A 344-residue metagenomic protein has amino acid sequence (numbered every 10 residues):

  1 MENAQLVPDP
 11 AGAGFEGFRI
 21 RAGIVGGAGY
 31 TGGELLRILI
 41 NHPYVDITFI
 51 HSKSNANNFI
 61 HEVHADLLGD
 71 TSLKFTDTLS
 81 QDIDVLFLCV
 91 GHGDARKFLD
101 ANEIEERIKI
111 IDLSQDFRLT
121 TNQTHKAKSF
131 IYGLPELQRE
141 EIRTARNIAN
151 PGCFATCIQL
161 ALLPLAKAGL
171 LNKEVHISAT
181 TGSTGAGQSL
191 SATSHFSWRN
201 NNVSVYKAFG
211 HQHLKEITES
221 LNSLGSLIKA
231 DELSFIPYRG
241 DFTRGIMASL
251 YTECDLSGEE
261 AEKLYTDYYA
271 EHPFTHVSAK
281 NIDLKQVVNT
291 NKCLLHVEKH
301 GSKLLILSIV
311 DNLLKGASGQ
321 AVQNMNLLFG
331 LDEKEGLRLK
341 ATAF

Functional and structural regions predicted by a protein language model:
M1-A208, G225-K229, H296-H300, E335 (+1 more regions): N-terminal Rossmann-like NAD(P) cofactor-binding subdomain of oxidoreductases, focused on the glycine-rich
G29, H92, K128, A155-T156 (+6 more regions): Electropositive phosphate-/nucleotide-binding environments in soluble metabolic enzymes
L36, Q159-A166, L214-T218, T266 (+1 more regions): Predominant activation on well-ordered alpha-helical scaffold segments within soluble catalytic domains
N41-Y44, K167-L170, H211, E219-S226 (+4 more regions): Generic secondary-structure signature for well-ordered alpha-helical cores
A145-I148, V203, G245-S249, L305: Short, solvent-exposed beta-strand edge segments and adjacent coil->beta transition regions
V205-F209, Y238-G240, D283-V287: Short Gly/Pro-enriched turn/cap motifs at secondary-structure boundaries
G210-V277: C-terminal substrate-binding/catalytic lobe of Rossmann-fold NAD(P)-dependent dehydrogenases
A248-F344: C-terminal active-site/capping subdomain that shapes the small-molecule cofactor and substrate pocket of enzyme
